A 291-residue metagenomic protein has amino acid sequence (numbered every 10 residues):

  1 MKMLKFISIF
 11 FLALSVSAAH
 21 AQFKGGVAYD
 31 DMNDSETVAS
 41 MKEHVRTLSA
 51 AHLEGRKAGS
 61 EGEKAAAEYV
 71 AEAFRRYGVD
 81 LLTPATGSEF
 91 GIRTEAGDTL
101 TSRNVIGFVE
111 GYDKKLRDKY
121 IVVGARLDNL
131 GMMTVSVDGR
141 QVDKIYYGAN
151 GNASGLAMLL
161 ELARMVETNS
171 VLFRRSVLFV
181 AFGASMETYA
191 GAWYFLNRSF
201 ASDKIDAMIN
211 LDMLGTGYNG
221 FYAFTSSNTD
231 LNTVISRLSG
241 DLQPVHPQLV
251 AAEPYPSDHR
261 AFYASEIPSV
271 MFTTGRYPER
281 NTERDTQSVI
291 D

Functional and structural regions predicted by a protein language model:
M1-K24: Bacterial Sec-dependent N-terminal signal peptides
K24-A65, Y77, A207, L211-T216 (+1 more regions): N-terminal capping segment at the start of a domain
G26-S35, A51-E61, G91-A96, Q141-N152 (+4 more regions): Second-shell loop/turn segments in exported
E36, S40-E43, T47, E61-R76 (+10 more regions): Extracytoplasmic/secreted proteins, especially bacterial periplasmic and envelope-associated proteins
R46, R56-E110: A non-catalytic alpha/beta surface segment that caps or lines the substrate-entry region of metallo-dependent hydrolase
L48, F74, E95-V137: Acidic/His- and Gly-rich active-site-bordering loop/insert found across diverse amide/peptide-bond hydrolases
G107, V123-N129, M133-T188: Alpha-helical metal-binding/catalytic segments enriched in His/Glu/Asp
F182-R276: Metal-dependent peptidase/peptidase-like ectodomains
